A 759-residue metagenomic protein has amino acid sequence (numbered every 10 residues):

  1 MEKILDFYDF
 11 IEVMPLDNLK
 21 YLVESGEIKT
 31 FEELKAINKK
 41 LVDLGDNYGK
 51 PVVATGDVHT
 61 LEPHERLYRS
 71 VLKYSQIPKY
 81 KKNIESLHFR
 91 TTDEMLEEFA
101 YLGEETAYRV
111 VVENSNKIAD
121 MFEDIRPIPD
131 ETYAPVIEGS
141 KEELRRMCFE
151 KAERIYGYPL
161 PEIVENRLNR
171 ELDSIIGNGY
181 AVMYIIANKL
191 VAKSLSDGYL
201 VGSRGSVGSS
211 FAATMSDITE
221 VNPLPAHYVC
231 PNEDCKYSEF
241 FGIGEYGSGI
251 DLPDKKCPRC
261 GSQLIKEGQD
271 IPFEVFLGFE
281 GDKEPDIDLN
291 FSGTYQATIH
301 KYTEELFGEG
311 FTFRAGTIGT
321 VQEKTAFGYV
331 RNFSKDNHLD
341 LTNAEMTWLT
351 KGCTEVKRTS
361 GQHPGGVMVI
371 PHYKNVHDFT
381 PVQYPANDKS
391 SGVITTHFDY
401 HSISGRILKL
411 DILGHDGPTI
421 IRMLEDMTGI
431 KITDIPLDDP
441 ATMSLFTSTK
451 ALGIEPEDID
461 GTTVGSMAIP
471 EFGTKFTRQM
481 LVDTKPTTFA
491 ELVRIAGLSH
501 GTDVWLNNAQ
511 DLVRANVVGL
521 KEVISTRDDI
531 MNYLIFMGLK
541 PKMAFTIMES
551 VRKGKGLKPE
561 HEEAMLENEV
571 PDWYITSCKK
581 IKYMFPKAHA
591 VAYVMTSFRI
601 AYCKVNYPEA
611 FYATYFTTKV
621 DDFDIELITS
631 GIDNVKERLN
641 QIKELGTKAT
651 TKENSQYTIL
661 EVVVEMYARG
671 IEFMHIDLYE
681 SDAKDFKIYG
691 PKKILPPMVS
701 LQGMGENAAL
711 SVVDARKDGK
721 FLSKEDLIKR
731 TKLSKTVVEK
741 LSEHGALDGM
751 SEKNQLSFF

Functional and structural regions predicted by a protein language model:
M1-E27, F31-N47: Extended substrate/RNA-proximal surfaces in nucleic-acid metabolism proteins
K3, V42-Y48, R66-Q76: Extended hydrophobic/aromatic segments used for targeting, binding, or gating
I4-F7, L44-K50, A107-N114, I118-M121 (+1 more regions): A structural motif corresponding to the C-terminal end of an alpha-helix and its immediate exit/capping segment
F10-E12, P51-V53, L200: Structural preference for beta-strand elements that scaffold enzyme active sites
I11, S115, H363: Divalent metal-coordination and catalytic microenvironments
M14-D17, T60, V71-Y74, K79 (+2 more regions): Noncatalytic, beta-rich nucleic-acid-contacting surfaces in large DNA/RNA-processing enzymes
K50-H64, S203-R204: Short acidic/histidine-rich active-site segments
R66-F149: Active-site or pore-adjacent capping/gating segments
